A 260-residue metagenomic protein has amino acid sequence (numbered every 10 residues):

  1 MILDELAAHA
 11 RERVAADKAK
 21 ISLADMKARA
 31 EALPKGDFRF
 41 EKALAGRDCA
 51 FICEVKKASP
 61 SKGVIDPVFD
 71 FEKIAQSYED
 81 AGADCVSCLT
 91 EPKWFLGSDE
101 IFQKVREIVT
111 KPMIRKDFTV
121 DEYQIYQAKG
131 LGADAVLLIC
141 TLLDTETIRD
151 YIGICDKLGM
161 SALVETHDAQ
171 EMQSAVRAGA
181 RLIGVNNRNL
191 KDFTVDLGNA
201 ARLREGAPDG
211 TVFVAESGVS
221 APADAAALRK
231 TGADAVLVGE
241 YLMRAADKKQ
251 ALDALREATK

Functional and structural regions predicted by a protein language model:
I2-D66: An N-cap/entry alpha-helix motif that binds or orients negatively charged groups
L6, C53, Y78, A128 (+4 more regions): Conserved, mostly hydrophobic/aromatic
V55, K62-L163, A169-A175, A200-L203: N-terminal active-site wall of soluble small-molecule enzyme domains
V120-L131, A169-A178, A215, V219-V238: Catalytic cores of alpha/beta
Q127-T147, G184-F193, A233-A251: Glycine-rich phosphate-binding active-site loops on the catalytic face of alpha/beta enzymes
F193-V195, A201-R202, V212-A225, A235 (+1 more regions): Active-site-adjacent loop and "lid" segments of alpha/beta metabolic enzymes
R202-G206, R244-K260: C-terminal helical cap(s) of enzyme catalytic domains, especially alpha/beta-barrels
